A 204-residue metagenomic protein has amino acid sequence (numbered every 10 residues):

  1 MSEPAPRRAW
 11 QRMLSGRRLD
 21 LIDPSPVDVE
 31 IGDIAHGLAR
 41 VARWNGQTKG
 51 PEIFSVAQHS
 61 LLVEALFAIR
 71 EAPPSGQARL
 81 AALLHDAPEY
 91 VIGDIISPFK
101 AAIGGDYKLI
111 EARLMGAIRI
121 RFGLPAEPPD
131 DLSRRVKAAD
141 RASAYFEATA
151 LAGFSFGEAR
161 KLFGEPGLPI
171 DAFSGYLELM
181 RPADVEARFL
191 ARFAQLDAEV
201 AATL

Functional and structural regions predicted by a protein language model:
M1-L204: Metal-dependent phosphohydrolase cores
